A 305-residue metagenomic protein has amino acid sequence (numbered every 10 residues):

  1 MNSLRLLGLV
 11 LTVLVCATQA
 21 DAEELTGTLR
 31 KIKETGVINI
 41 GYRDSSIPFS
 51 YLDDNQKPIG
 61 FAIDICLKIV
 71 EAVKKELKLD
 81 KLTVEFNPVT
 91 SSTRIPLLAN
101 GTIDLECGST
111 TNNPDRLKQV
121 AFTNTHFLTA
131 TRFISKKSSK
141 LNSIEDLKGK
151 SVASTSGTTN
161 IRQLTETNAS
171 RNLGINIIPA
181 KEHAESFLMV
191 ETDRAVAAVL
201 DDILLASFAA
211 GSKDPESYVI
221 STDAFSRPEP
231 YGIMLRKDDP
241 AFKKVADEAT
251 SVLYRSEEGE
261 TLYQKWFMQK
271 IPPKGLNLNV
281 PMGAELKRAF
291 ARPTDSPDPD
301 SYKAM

Functional and structural regions predicted by a protein language model:
A22-E106: Extracytoplasmic small-molecule ligand-binding "clamshell" domains of the periplasmic binding protein/Venus flytrap
A22-N55, K140-K150, L286-M305: Immediate post-signal peptide segment of exported/extracytoplasmic ligand-binding proteins
E23, L29, D64-A72, E145-D146 (+5 more regions): Extended ligand-binding regions for polar small-molecule ligands
E23, T159-I177, E216-Y218, T250-M305: Ligand-binding clefts/hinges and TM-proximal coupling segments of bilobed small-molecule sensing domains
N39, D44-P48, P58-K75, T111 (+2 more regions): Bilobed "Venus flytrap"/periplasmic-binding protein-like clamshell domains and structurally analogous long
D44, F127-S138, A210-T250, Q269-T294 (+1 more regions): Periplasmic-binding protein-like
L67, L79-D146, K287-D298, A304: Acidic, polar ligand-binding/catalytic clefts
T93, C107-K118, Q163-S170, L188-T192 (+2 more regions): A ligand-binding cleft/hinge motif common to bilobed small-molecule-binding domains
